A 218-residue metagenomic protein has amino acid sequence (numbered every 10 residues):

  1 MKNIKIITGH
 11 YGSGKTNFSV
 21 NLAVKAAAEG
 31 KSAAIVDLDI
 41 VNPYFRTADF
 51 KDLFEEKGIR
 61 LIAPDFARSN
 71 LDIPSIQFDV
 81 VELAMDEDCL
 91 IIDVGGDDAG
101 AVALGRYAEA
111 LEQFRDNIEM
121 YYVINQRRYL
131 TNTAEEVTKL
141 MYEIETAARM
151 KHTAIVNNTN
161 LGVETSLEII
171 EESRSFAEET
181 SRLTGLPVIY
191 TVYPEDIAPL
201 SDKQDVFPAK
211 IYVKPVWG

Functional and structural regions predicted by a protein language model:
I7: Hydrophobic anchor at the beta1->P-loop junction of P-loop NTPases
G12: Walker A (P-loop) phosphate-binding loop of P-loop NTPases
K15: Conserved lysine of the Walker
F18, L22: Hydrophobic positions on the alpha1 helix immediately C-terminal to the Walker A/P-loop
K25-I73, D79: N-terminal phosphate/diphosphate-binding loop that engages ATP/GTP or pyrophosphate donors across diverse enzyme folds
P64-S69, D88-L104: Switch II (G3) loop of P-loop NTPases
D86-L90, I118-E119: Loop/turn-to-beta-strand initiation segments
A99-K203, V216: Conserved catalytic-core segment of NTP-binding enzymes
